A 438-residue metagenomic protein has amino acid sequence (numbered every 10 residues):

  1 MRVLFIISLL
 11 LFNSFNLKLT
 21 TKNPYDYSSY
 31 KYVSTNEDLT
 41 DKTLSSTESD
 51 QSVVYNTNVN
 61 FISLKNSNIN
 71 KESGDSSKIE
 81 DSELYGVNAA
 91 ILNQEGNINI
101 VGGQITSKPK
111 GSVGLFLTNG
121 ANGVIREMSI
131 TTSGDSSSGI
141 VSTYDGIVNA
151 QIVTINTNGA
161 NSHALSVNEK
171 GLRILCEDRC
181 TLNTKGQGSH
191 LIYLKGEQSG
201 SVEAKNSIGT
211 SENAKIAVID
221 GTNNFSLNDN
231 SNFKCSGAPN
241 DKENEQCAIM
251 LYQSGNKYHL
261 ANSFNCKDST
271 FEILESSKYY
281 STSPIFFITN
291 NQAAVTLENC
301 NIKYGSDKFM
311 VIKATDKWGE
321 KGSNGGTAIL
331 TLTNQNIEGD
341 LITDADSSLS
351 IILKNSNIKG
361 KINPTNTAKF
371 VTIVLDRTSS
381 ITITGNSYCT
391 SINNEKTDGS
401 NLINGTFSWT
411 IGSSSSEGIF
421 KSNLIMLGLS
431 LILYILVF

Functional and structural regions predicted by a protein language model:
L9-T21, I435-F438: N-terminal signal peptide
K18-S77, W409: N-terminal segments that cap or nucleate solenoid repeat domains
L19-S28, E48-Y55, K78-L92, P109-F116 (+9 more regions): Extracellular beta-strand/beta-solenoid scaffold signature
N36-K42, F61-S67, N97-G102, N122-M128 (+12 more regions): All-beta strand scaffolds that present successive hydrophobic residues in beta-strands
S63-N119, G123-T132: Post-signal peptide N-terminal segment of secreted/secretory-pathway proteins
P364-I373, I383-N394: Surface-exposed loop/turn positions within long extracellular repeat scaffolds, especially the passenger domains
I411-M426: C-terminal GPI-anchoring signal of eukaryotic secretory precursors
I425-V437: A cross-kingdom C-terminal cell-surface attachment/processing module
